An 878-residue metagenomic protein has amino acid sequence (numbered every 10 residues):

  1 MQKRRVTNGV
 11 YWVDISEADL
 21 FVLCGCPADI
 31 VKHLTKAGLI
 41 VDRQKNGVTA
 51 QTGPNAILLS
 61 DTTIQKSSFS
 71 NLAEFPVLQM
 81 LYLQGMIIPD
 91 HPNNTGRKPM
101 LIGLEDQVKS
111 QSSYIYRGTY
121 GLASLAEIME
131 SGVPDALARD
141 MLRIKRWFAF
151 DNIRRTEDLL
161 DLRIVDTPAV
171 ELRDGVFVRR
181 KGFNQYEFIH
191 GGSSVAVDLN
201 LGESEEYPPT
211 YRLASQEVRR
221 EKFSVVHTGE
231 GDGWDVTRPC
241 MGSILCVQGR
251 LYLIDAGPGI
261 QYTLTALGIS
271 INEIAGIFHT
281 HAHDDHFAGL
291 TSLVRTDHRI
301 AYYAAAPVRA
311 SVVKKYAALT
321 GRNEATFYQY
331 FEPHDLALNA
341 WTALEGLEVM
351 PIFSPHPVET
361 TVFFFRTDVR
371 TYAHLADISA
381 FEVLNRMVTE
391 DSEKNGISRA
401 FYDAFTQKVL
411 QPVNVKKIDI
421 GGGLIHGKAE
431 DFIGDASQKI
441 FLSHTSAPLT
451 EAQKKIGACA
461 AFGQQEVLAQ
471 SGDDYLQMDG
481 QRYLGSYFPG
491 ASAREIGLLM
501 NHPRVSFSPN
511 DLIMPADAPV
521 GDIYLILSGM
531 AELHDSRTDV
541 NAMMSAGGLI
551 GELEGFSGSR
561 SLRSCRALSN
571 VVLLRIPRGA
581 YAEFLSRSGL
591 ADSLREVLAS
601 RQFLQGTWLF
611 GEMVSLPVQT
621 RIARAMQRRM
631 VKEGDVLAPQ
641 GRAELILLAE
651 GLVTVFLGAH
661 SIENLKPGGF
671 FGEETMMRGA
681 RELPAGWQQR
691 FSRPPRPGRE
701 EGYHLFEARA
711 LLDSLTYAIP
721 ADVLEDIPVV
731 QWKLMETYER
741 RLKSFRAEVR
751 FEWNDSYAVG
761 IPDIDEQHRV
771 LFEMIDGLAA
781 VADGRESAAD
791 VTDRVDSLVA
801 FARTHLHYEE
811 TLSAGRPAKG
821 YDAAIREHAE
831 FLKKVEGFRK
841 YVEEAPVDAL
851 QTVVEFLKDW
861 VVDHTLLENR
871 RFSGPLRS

Functional and structural regions predicted by a protein language model:
M1-L34, G38, P412-V415, G423-I496: Binuclear metal-ion centers of metallo-dependent hydrolases, dominated by the metallo-beta-lactamase
M1-Q248: Zn-dependent metallo-beta-lactamase
F21-V22, I30-A73, V77-L83, I88 (+3 more regions): Active-site metal-binding motif and surrounding structural segment of the metallo-beta-lactamase
R143-R173, L201-E203, A306-T360: Metallo-beta-lactamase
L253-G257, E273-D285, Y303-A305, A373-I378 (+4 more regions): Active-site neighborhood of phospho(di)ester-bond hydrolases with catalytic His/Asp-centered motifs
L338-N395: Catalytic core of the metallo-beta-lactamase
K454-K455, F462-F751, G777, R877: Cytosolic regulatory regions built on CNB/CRP/Popeye-like sensor folds
K743-S878: Small-residue-biased structural context
